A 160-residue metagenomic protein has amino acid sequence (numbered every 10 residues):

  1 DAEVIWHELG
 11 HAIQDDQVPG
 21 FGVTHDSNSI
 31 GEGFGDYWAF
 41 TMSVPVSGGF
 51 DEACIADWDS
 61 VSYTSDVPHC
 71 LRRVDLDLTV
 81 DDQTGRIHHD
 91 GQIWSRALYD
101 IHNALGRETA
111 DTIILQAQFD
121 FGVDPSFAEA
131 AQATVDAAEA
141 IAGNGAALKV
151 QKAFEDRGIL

Functional and structural regions predicted by a protein language model:
D1-W6, Q14-L160: Zinc-dependent metallohydrolase catalytic domains
L9: Active-site neighborhood of glycoside hydrolase catalytic domains
